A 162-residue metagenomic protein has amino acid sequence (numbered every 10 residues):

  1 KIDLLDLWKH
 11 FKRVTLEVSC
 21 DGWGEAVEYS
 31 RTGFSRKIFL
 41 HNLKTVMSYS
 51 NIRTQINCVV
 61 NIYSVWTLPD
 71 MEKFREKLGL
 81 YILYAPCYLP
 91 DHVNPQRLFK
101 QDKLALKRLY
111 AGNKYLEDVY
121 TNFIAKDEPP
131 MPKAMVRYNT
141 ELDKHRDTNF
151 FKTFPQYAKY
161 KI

Functional and structural regions predicted by a protein language model:
K1-C87: Radical SAM/AdoMet-radical enzyme domain recognition
H10, I38, K73, C87 (+3 more regions): Intrinsic disorder/low-structure terminal segments
A85, L89, N94, E128-M131 (+1 more regions): Intrinsic-disorder/low-complexity coil detector
D91-Y110: PAPS-dependent sulfotransferase catalytic core
K107-I162: Radical SAM enzyme core and accessory elements
